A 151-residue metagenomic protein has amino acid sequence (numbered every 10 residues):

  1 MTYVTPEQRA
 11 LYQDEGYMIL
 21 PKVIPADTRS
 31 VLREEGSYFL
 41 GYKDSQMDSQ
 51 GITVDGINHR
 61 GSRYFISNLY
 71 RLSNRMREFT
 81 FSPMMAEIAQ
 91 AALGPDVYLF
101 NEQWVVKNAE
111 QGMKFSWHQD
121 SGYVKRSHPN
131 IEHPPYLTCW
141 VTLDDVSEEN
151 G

Functional and structural regions predicted by a protein language model:
M1, E149-G151: Double-stranded beta-helix
M1-E15, P21-W117, S121-S127: Non-heme Fe(II)-dependent double-stranded beta-helix
A92, H118, K125-E148: Short, conserved beta-strand element in jelly-roll/cupin
E102, L137, G151: Change "...and in nucleic-acid phosphodiester-cleaving endonucleases..." to "...and in nucleic-acid processing enzymes
